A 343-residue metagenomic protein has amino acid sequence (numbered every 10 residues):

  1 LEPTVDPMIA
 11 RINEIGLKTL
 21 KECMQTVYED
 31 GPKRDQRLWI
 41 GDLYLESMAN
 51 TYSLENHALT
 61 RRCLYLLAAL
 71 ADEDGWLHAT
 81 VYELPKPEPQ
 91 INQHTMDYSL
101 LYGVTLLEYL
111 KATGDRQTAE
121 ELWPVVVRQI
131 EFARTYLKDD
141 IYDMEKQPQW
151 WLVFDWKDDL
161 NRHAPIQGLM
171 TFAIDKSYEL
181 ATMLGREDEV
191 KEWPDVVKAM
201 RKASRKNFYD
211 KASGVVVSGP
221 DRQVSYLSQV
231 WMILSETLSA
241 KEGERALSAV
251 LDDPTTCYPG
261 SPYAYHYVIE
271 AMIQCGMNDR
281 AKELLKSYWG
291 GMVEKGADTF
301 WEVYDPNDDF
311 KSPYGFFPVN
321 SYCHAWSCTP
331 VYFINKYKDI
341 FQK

Functional and structural regions predicted by a protein language model:
L1-R11: Extended acidic/polar, glycine-enriched regions that form or flank non-catalytic beta-rich accessory modules
G16: Acidic-aromatic/histidine active-site loop/patch
W39-K343: Active-site core of glycosidic bond-cleaving carbohydrate-active enzymes
